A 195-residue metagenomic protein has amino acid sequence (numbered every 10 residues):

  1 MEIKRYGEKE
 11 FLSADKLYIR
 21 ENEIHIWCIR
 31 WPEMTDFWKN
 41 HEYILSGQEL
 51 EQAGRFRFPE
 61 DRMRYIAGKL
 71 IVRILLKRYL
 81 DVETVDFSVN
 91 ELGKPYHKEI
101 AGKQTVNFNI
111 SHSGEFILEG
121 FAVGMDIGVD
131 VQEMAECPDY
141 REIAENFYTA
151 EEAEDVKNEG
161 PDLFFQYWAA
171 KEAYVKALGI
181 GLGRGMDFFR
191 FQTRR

Functional and structural regions predicted by a protein language model:
M1-R195: Core catalytic alpha/beta fold that binds nucleotide/phospho-ligands
